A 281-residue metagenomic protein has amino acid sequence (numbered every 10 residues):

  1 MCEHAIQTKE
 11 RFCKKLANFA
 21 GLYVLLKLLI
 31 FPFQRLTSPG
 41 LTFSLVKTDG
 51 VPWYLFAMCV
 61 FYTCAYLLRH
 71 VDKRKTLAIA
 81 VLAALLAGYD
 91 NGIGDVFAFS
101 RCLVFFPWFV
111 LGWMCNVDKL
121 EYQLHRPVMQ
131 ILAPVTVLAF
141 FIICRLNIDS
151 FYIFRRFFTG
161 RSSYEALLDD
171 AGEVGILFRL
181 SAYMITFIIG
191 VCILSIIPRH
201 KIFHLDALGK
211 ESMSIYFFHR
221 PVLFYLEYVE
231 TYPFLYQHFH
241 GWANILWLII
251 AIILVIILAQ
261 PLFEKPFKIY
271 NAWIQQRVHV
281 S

Functional and structural regions predicted by a protein language model:
M1-S281: Alpha-helical transmembrane segments and their immediate juxtamembrane cytosolic regions
